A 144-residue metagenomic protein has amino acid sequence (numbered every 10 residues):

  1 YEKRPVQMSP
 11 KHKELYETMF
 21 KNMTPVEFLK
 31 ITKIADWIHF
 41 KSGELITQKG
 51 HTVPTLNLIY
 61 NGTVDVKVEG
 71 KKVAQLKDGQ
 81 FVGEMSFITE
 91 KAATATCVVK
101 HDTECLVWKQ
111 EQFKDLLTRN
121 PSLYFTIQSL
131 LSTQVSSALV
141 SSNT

Functional and structural regions predicted by a protein language model:
Y1, E44-D102, Q110-L117, P121 (+1 more regions): Cyclic nucleotide-binding regulatory domains
Y1-E44: Cyclic nucleotide-binding regulatory module and flanking cytosolic helices
Y1-P5, S9-H12, E27-F28, A93 (+1 more regions): A small-molecule sensor/coupling module
T18, K109-Q110: Short, proline-centered helix/strand-breaking motifs
T18, K33, K71-K72, T103: Short, flexible active-site loop motifs that bind/organize anionic cofactors or intermediates
